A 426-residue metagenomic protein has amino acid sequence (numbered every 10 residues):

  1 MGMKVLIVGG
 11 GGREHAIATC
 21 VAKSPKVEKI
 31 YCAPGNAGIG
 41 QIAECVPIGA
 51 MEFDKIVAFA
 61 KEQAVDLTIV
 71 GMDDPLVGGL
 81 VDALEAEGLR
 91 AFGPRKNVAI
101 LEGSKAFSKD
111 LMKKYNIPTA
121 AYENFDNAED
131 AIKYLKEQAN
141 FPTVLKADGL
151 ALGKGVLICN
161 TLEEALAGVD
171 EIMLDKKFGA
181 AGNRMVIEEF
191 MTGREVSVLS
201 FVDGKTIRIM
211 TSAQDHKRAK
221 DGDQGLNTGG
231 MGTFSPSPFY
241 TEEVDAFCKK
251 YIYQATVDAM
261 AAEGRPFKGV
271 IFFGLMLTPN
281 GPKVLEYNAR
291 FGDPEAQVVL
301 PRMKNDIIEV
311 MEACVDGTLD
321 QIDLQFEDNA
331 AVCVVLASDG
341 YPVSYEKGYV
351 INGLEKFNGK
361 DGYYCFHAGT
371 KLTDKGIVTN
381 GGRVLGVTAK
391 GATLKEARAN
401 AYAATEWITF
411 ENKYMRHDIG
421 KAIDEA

Functional and structural regions predicted by a protein language model:
M1-K96: ATP-binding N-terminal substructure of ATP-dependent carboxylate-amine bond-forming enzymes
A22-K23, G38-G40, E62, F92 (+13 more regions): Solvent-exposed alpha-helices and their adjacent loops that cap or buttress functional pockets in soluble metabolic
C45-M51, E123-N127, C159: Short acidic-hydrophobic, aromatic-tinged amphipathic segments that line or gate anion-handling sites
F92-G155: A conserved helix-loop-beta module that forms one wall/lid of the active-site cleft in ATP-utilizing catalytic domains
V156-A296: Internal nucleotide-binding/catalytic subdomain
C248-I271, N288-K360: Active-site "cap" helix and flanking loop/linker of ATP-utilizing ligase/carboxylase catalytic domains
A313-A426: Peripheral (often C-terminal) accessory segments that flank ATP-dependent C-N-forming ligase machineries
